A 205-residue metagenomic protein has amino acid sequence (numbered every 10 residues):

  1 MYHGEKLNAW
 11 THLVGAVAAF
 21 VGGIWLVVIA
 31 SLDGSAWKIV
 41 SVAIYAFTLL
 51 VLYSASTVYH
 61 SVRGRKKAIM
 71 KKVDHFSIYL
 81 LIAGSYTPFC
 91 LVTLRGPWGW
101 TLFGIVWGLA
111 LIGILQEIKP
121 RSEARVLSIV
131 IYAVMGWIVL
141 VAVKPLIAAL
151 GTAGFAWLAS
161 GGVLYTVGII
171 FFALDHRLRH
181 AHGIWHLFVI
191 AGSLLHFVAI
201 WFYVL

Functional and structural regions predicted by a protein language model:
M1-L205: Multi-pass alpha-helical transmembrane bundles in non-GPCR membrane proteins that perform intramembrane catalysis
